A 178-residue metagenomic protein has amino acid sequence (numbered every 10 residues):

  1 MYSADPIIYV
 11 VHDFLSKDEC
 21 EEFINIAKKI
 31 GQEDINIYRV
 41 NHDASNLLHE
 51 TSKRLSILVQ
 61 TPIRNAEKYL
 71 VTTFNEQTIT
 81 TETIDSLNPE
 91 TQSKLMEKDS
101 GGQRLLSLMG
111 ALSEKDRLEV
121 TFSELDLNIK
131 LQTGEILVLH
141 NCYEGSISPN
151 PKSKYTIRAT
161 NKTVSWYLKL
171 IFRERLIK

Functional and structural regions predicted by a protein language model:
M1-L137, C142-K178: Fe(II)/2-oxoglutarate oxygenase catalytic core
